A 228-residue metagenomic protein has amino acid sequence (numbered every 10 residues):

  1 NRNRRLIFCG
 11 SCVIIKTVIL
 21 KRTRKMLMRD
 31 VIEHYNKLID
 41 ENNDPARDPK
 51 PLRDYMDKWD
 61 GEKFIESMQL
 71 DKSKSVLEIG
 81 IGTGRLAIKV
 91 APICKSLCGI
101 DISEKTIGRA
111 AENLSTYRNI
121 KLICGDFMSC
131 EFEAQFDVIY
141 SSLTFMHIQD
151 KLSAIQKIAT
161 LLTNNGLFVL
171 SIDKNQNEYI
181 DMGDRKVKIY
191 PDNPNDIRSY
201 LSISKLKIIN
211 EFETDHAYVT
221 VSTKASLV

Functional and structural regions predicted by a protein language model:
M26-Q69, Q176-E178: Conserved class I S-adenosyl-L-methionine
S73-G80: Conserved class I S-adenosyl-L-methionine
T83-M128: Class I SAM-dependent methyltransferase SAM/SAH-binding core
S129-A134: Short conserved loop adjoining the S-adenosyl-L-methionine
Y140: A conserved beta-strand element that flanks and buttresses the S-adenosyl-L-methionine
L152-N164: A short glycine-rich, Lys/Arg-flanked "PGG" loop and its adjoining helix->strand segment in the class I
N165-I172: Conserved beta-strand signature within the Rossmann-like core of class I S-adenosyl-L-methionine
I180-D196: Acceptor-substrate binding/catalytic loop of class I
